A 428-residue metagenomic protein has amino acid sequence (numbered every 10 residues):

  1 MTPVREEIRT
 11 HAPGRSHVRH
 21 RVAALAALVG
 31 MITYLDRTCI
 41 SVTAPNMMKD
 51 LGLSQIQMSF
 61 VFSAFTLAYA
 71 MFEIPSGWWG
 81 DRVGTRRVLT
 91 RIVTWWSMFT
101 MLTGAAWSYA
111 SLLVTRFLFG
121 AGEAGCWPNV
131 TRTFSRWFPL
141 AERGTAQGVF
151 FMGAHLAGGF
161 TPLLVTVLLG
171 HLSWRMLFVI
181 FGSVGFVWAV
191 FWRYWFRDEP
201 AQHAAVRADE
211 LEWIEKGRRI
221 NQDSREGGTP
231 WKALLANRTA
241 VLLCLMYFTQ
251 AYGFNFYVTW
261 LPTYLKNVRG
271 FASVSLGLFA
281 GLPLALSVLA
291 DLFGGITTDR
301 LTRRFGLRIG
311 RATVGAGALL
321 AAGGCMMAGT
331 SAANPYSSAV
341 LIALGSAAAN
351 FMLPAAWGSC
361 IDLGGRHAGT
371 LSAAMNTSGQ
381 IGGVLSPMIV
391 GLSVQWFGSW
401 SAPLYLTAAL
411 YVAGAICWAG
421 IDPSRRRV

Functional and structural regions predicted by a protein language model:
R21-Q55, Y257-P262: Extracytoplasmic
I40-S41, N237-L292, L353, W357: Extracytoplasmic gate region of multi-pass secondary transporters
G52, G84, A105-S111, G122 (+3 more regions): Helix-breaking motifs and short loop linkers at transmembrane-helix boundaries and internal kinks in secondary membrane
S63-S76, G281-G294: Central cavity-lining transmembrane alpha-helices of secondary-active solute carriers, predominantly the Major
M71-A110: Conserved MFS/SLC helix-loop-helix module at the cytosolic interface between two early adjacent transmembrane helices
R87-M101, I309-M326: Structural signature of the two symmetry-related core transmembrane helices
T115-G153: Cytoplasmic helix-loop-helix junction between adjacent transmembrane helices in 12-TM secondary transporters
F150-F196, P200-H203: Helix-loop-helix hairpin linking two adjacent transmembrane segments in secondary transporters
